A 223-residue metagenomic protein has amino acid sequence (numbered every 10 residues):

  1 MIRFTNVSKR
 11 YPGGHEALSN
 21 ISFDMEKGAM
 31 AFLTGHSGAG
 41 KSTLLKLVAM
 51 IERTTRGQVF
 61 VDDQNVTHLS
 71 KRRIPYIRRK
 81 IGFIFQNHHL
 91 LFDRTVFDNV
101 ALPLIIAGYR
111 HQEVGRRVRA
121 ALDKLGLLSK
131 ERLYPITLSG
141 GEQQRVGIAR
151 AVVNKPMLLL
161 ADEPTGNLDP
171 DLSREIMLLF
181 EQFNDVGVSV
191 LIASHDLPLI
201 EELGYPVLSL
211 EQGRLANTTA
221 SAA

Functional and structural regions predicted by a protein language model:
M1-F4, K9-N20, S70: A short, flexible loop at the N-terminus of ABC-type nucleotide-binding domains that lies
A49: Helix-to-loop junction immediately C-terminal to a conserved catalytic motif
G57-N65, I77: Conserved ABC transporter NBD signature motif
R94-A101: Short coil-to-helix segment of the ABC ATPase nucleotide-binding domain corresponding to the Q-loop/switch region
Y134-L138, E142-Q144: Conserved ABC ATPase signature
V153-M157: A short, proline-enriched helix->beta-strand linker immediately N-terminal to the Walker B motif in ABC-type P-loop
L159-D162: Catalytic Walker B motif of ABC-type/P-loop ATPase nucleotide-binding domains
